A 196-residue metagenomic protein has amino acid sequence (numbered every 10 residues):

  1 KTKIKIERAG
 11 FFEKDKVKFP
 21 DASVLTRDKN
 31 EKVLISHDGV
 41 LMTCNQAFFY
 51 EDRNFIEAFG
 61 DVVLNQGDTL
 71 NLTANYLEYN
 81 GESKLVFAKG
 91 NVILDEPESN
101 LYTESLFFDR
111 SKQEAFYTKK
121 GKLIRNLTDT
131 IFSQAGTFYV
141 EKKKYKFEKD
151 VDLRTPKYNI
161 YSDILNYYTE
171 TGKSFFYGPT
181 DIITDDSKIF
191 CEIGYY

Functional and structural regions predicted by a protein language model:
K1-Y196: N-terminal amphipathic/hydrophobic interface segments
